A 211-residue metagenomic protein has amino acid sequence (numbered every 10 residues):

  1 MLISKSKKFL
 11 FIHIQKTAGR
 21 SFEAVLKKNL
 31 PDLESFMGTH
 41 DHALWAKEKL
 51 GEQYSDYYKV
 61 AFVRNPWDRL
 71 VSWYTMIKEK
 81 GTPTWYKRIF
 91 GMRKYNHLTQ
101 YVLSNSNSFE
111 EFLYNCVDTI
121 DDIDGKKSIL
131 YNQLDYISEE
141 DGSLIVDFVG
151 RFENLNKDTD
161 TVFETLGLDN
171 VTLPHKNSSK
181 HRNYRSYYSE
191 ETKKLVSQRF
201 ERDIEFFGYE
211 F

Functional and structural regions predicted by a protein language model:
M1-F211: Membrane-interface amphipathic segments in extracytoplasmic regions
